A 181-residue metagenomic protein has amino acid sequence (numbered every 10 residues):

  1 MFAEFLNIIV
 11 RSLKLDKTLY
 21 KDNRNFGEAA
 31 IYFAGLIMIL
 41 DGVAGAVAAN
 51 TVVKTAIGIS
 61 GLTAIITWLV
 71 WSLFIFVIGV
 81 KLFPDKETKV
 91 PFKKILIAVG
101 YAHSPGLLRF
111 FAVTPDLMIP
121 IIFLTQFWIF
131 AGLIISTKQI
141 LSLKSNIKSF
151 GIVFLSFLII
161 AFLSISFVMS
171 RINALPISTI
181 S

Functional and structural regions predicted by a protein language model:
M1-V90: Selected alpha-helical membrane-embedding segments in polytopic membrane proteins
G35, G45-A46, I121-I122, L163-S164 (+1 more regions): Alpha-helix boundary/capping detector
A46-V52, V113, V168-R171: Juxtamembrane "helix-exit" motif on the non-cytosolic side of transmembrane helices
F76-S164: Hydrophobic alpha-helical transmembrane segments and adjacent short intramembrane/lumenal linkers of inner/organellar
F162-S181: Juxtamembrane boundary at the C-terminal end of a transmembrane helix
